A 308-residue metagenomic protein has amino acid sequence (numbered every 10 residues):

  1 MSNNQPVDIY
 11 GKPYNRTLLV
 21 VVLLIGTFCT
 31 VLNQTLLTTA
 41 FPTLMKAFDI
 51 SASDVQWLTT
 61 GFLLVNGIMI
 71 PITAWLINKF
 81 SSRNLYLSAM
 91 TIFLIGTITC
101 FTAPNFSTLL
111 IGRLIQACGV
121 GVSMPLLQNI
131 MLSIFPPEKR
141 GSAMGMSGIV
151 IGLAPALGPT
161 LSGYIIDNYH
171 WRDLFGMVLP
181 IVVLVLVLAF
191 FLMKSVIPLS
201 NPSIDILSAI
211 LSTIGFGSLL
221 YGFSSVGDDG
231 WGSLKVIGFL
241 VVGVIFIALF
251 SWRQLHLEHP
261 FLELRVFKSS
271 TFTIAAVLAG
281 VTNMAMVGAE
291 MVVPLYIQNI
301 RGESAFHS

Functional and structural regions predicted by a protein language model:
S2-F191: Transmembrane-helix bundle of Major Facilitator Superfamily
V7-P13, L186-T213, G232, L255-S270: Flexible interhelical linker loops that connect adjacent transmembrane helices in multi-pass membrane transporters
T17-L32, L37-F41, F48-G61, I72-A74 (+9 more regions): 12-transmembrane solute porter fold
S88, R140-V150, N201-L211, V236 (+1 more regions): Cytoplasmic-side transmembrane-helix entry/capping segments in multi-pass membrane proteins
I95-A103, Y169, F191-S195, V226-G230 (+2 more regions): Helix-loop junctions at the membrane-solvent interface of multi-pass transporters, primarily the C-terminal
P136-P137, M193-S200, F223-I237: Alpha-helical transmembrane bundle and helix-membrane interface signal in multi-pass integral membrane proteins
L179-P198, T213-S225, V242-H256: C-terminal membrane-cytosol helix-exit motif in multi-pass small-molecule transporters
